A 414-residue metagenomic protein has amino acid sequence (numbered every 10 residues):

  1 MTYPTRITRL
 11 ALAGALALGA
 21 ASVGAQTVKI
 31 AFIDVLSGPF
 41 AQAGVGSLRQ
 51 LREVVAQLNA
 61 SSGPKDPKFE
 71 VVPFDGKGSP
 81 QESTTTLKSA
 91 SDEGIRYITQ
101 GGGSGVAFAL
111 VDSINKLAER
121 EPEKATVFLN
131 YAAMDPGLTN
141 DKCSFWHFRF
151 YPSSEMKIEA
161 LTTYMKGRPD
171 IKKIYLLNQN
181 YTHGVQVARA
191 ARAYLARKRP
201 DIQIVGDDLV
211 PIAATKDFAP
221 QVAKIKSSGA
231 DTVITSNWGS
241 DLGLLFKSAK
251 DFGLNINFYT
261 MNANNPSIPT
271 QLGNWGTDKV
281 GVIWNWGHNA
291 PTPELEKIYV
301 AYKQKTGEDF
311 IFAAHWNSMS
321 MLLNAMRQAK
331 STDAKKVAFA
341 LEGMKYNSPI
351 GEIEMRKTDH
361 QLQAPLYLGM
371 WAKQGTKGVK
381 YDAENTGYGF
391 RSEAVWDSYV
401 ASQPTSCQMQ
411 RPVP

Functional and structural regions predicted by a protein language model:
M1-L12: Bacterial N-terminal signal peptides that target proteins for export
V28, K345, P349-P414: Solvent-exposed, acidic/polar segments of extracytosolic/periplasmic ligand-binding ectodomains
A31-R52, F74-Q81, G102-G103, L177-Q186 (+2 more regions): Extracytoplasmic "Venus flytrap"
Q42-S47, S61-L138, F150, P211-F218 (+1 more regions): Beta-alpha junction/loop-to-helix N-cap segments that form part of ligand/metal-binding clefts
R49-V71, A196-D201: Signal peptide-proximal N-terminal region of secreted/periplasmic/extracellular or secretory-lumen proteins
E82-T85, G137, F145-G253, H288-K297 (+1 more regions): Extracellular/periplasmic Venus flytrap/periplasmic-binding protein
A90-S104, E121-Y131, K173-N178, G229-G239 (+4 more regions): Periplasmic-binding protein-like
S144, F246-S318, R327-T332, D382-V413: Extracellular/periplasmic periplasmic-binding protein-like sensory domains
